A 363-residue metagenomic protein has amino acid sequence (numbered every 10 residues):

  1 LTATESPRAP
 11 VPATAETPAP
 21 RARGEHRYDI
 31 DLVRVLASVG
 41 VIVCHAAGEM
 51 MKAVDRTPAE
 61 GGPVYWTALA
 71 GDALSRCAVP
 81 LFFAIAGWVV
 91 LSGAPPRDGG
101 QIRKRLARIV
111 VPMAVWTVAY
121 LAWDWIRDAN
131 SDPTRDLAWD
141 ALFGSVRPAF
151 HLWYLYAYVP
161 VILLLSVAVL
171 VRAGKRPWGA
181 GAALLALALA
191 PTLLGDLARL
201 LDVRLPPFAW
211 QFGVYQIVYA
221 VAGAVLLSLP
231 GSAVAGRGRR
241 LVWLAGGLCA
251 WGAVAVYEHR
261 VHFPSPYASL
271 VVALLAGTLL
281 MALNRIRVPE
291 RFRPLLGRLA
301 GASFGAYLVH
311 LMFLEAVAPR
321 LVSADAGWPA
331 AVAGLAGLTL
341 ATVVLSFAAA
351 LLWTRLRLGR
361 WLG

Functional and structural regions predicted by a protein language model:
L1-A190, A324-G363: Membrane-cytosol interface segments of multi-pass membrane proteins, especially ER/Golgi lipid-handling enzymes
Y28, T67-P80, L142-A157, D196-Y219 (+2 more regions): Interfacial loop-to-helix transition and helix-capping segments at the boundaries of transmembrane helices
V33, G40-V43, L81-F83, Y219 (+3 more regions): Hydrophobic residues within membrane-embedded alpha-helical segments of Major Facilitator Superfamily
V39-A46, W116-V118, L184-A198, A245-H259 (+1 more regions): Aromatic-anchored segments of alpha-helical transmembrane domains
W88-L91, V161, L165-V169, Q216-S232 (+3 more regions): Hydrophobic transmembrane alpha-helices
A119, L137-R147, A198-L205, L226-A235 (+2 more regions): Short juxtamembrane and helix-loop transition motifs at transmembrane-helix boundaries in membrane proteins
W178-P230: Loop-centered beta-sheet repeat module
S228, S232-G297, W328-A331: Alpha-helical transmembrane segments and terminal signal-anchor/GPI-anchor hydrophobic tails, characterized by long
